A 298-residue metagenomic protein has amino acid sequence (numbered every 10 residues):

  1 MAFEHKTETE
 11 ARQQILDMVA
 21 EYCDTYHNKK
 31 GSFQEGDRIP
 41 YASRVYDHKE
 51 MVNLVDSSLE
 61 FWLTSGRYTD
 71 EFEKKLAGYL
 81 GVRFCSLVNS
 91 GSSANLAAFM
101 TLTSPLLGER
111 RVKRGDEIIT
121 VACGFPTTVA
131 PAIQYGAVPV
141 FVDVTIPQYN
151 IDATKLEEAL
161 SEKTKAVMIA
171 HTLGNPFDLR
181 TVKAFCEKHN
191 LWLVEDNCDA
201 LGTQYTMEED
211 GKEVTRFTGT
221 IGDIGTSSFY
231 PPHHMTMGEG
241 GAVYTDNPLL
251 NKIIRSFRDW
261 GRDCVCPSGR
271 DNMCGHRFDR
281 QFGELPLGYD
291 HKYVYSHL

Functional and structural regions predicted by a protein language model:
M1-L63: N-terminal "arm"/small-domain region of PLP-dependent enzymes with the aminotransferase-like
R67-E117, A130-Y135, F141, E208: Phosphate-binding glycine-rich loop
T120, F141, L193-E195, S227 (+1 more regions): Hydrophobic residues in well-ordered beta-strands that form the structural core
C123-V129: Conserved coil-to-alpha-helix start sites within the AMP-binding
V138-Q148: Short beta-strand->loop structural element characteristic of the AMP-binding/adenylate-forming
A153-M168, G174-E213, N247-L250: Catalytic PLP-binding core of fold-type I/II PLP enzymes
A200-V214, I221-L298: Active-site region of PLP-dependent enzymes
